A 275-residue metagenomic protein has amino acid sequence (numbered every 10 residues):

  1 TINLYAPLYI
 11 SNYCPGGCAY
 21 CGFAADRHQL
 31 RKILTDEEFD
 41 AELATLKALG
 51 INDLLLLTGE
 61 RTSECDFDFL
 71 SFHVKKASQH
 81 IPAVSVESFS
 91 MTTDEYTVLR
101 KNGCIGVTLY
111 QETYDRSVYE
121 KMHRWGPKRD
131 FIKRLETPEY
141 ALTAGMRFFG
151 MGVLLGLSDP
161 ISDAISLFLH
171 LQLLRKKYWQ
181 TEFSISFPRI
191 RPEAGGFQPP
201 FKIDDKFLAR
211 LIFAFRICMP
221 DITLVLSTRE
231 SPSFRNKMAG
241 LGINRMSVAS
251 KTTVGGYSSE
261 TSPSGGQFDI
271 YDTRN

Functional and structural regions predicted by a protein language model:
T1-N3: An N-cap/entry alpha-helix motif that binds or orients negatively charged groups
Y5-E38: Canonical Radical SAM [4Fe-4S] cluster-binding loop centered on the CxxxCxxC motif and its immediate flanking residues
C18, L56, L109, A141 (+3 more regions): Conserved, mostly hydrophobic/aromatic
A25-F39, L46-A141, R147-M151, L155-L157 (+1 more regions): Core AdoMet radical
T92-K101, R147, L157-Q172, S231-L241: Catalytic cores of alpha/beta
D130-L135, L167-F168, I203-L208: A general structural motif
V153, D163, L167, Q172-K176 (+2 more regions): Conserved mixed alpha/beta catalytic, RNA-binding, or beta-rich assembly cores of soluble enzyme, regulatory
K176-N275: Auxiliary Fe-S-binding modules of radical SAM enzymes
